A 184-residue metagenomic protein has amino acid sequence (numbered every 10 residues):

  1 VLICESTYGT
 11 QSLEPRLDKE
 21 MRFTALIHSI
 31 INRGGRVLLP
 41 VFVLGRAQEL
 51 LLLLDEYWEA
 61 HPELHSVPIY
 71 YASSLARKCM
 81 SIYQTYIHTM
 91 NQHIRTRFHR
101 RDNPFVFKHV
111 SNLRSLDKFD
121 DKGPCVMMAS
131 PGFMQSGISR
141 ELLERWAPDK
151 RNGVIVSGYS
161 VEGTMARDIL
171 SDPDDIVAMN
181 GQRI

Functional and structural regions predicted by a protein language model:
V1-I184: Acidic/His-rich, metal-assisted hydrolase cores and their charged scaffolds
